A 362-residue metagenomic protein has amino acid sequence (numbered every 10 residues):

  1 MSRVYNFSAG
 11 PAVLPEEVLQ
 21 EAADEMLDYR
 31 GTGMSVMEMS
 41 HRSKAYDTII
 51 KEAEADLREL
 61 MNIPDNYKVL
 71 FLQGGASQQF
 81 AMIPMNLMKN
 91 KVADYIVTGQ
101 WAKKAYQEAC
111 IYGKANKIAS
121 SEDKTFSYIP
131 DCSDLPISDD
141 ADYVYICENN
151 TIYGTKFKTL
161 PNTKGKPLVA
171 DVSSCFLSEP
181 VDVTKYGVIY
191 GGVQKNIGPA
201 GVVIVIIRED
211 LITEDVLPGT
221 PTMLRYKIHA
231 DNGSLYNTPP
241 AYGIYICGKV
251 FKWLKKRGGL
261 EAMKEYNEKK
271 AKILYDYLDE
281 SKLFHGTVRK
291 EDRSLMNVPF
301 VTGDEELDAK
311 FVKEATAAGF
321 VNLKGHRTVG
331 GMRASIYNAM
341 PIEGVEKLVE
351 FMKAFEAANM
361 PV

Functional and structural regions predicted by a protein language model:
S2-V4, A317, G330-V362: PLP-dependent enzyme catalytic core of the Aspartate aminotransferase-like
R3-E54: A glycine-/small-polar-enriched, mobile loop at the entrance of the PLP active site in fold-type I
G10, A109, S120-F176: Active-site phosphate-binding strand-loop segment of PLP-dependent enzymes
G33-Q79, N86, Q100, E108: Conserved N-terminal alpha-helix of the aminotransferase class I/II PLP-enzyme fold
S77-V144: PLP-dependent aminotransferase-like
V169, V183-Q194, V203: Conserved active-site segment immediately N-terminal to the catalytic lysine that forms the internal aldimine
V193-Y275, R289, A358-N359: Active-site C-terminal subdomain of aminotransferase-like
F284-A315: Conserved PLP-binding catalytic core of the aspartate aminotransferase-like
